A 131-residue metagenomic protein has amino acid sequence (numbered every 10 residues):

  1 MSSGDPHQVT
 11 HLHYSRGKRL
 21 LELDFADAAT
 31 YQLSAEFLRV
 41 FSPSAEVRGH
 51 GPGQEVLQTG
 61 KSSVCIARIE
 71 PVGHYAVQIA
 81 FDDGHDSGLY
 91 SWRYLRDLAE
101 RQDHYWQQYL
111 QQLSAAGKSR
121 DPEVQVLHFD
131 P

Functional and structural regions predicted by a protein language model:
M1-P131: Motif-centric detector for short Cys/His coordination patterns
